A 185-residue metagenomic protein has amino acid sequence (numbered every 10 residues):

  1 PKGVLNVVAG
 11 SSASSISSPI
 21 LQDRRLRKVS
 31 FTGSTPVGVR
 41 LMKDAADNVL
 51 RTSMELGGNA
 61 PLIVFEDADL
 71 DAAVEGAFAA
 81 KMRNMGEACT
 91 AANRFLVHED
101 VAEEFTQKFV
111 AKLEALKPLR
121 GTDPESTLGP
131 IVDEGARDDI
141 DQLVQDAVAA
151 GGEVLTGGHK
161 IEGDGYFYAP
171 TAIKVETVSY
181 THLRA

Functional and structural regions predicted by a protein language model:
P1-S17: PLP-dependent aminotransferase-like
S14-P19, V39-L41: Pocket-flanking alpha-helical
P19-I20, G76: CheY-like receiver
R24-L26: Glycine-enriched alpha-helix->loop->beta-strand junction motifs that scaffold or abut catalytic
K28, S34-V178: ALDH superfamily catalytic-core signature
T181-A185: Conserved small/polar residues in nucleotide/adenosyl-binding loops
